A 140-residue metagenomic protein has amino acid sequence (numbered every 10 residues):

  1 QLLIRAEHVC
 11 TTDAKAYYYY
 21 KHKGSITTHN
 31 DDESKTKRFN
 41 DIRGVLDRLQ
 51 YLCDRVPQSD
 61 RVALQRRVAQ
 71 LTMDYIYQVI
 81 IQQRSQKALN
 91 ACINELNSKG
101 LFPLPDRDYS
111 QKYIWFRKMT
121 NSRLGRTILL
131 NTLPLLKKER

Functional and structural regions predicted by a protein language model:
Q1: Acidic donor-binding loop at a coil-to-helix junction in glycosyltransferase catalytic cores that engages
I4: Short, well-ordered alpha-helices that flank and scaffold nucleotide-derived cofactor binding pockets
H8-G44: Nucleotide-sugar-dependent glycosyltransferase catalytic core
N30, L52-V56, Q78-Q83: Secondary-structure edge/capping motif, primarily at the C-terminal ends of alpha-helices and the immediately following
D41-A63, L101-D106: C-terminal, non-catalytic tails of nucleotide-sugar-dependent glycosyltransferases
V62-R67, N90: Short, charged, amphipathic alpha-helical segments
R66-Q78: Amphipathic alpha-helical repeat scaffolds of TPR domains
I81-R140: Membrane-interface aromatic/basic loop that binds lipid-linked glycans or pyrophosphate carriers, typified by
